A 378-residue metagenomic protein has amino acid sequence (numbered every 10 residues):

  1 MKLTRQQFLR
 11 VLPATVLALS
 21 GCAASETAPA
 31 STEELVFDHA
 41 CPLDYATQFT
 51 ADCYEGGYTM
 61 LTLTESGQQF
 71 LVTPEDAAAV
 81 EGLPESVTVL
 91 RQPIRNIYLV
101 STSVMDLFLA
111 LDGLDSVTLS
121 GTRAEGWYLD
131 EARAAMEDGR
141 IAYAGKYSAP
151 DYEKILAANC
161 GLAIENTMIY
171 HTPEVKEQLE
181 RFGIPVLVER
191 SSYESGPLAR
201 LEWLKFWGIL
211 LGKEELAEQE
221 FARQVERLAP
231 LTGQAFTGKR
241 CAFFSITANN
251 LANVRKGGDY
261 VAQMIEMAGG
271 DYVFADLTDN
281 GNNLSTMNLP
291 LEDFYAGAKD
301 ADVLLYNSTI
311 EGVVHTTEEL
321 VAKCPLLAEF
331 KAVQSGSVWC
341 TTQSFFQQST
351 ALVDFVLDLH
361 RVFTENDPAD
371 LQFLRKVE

Functional and structural regions predicted by a protein language model:
R5-L9: N-terminal export leaders
C22-M105, L216-F243, D367-E378: Bacterial Sec-exported substrate-binding components of ABC uptake systems
A23, E194-R223, F236, V303-E378: Structured C-terminal subdomain patch of bacterial secreted/periplasmic proteins
T59-L156, L162-M168: A short, structured surface patch at a secondary-structure boundary
S103-M105, S120-E131, H171-E174, E189-F206 (+2 more regions): Extracytoplasmic ligand-binding site segments that recognize negatively charged/polar headgroups
Y152-M168, I184, L291-L304: Proline-aspartate-enriched helix->loop->beta-strand connector
G233-H315: Flexible, glycine-rich surface segments
